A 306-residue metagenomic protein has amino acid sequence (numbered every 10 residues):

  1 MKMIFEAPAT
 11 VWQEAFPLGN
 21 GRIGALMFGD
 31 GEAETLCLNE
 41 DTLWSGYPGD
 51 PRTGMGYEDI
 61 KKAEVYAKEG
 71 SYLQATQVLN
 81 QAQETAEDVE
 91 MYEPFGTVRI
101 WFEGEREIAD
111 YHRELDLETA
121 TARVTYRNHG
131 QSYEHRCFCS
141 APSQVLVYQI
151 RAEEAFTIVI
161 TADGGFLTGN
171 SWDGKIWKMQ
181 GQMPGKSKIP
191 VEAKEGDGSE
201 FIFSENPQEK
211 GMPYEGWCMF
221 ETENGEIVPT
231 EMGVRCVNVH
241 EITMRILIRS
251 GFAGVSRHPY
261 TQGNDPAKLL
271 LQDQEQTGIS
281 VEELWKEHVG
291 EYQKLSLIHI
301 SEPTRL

Functional and structural regions predicted by a protein language model:
M1-S301, R305: Acidic/polar, glycine-enriched structural segments that form the non-catalytic walls/loops of the carbohydrate-binding
